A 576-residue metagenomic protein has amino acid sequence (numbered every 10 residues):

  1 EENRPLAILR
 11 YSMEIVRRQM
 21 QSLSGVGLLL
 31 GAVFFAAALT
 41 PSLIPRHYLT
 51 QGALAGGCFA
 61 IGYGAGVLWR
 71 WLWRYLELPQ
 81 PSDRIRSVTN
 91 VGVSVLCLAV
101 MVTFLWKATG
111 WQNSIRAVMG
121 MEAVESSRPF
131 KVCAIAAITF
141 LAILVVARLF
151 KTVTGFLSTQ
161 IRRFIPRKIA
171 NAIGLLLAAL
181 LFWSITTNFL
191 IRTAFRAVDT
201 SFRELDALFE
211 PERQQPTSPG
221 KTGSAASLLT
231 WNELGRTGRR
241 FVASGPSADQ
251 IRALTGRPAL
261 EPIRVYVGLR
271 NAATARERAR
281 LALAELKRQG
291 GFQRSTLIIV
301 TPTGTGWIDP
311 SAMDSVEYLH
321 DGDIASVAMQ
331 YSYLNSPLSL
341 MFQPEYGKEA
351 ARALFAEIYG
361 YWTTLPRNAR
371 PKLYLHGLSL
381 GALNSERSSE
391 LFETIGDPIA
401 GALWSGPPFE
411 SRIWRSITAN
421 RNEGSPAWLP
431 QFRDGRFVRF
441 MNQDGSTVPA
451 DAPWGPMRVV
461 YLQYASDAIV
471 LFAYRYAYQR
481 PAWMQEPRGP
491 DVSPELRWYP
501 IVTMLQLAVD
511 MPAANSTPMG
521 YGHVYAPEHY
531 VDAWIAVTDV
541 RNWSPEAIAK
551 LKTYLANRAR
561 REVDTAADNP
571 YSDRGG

Functional and structural regions predicted by a protein language model:
P5-R18: Short, Lys/Arg-rich, polar N-terminal cytosolic tail immediately upstream of the first transmembrane signal-anchor
I15-P371, E390-G576: C-terminal His-loop and adjacent cap/lid subdomain of alpha/beta-hydrolase
L375-G381: Gly/Ala-rich beta-loop-alpha elbow adjacent to hydrolase catalytic centers
N384-S388: Hydrolases whose catalytic domains are alpha/beta-hydrolase-1, hotdog thioesterase, or metallo-beta-lactamase-like
